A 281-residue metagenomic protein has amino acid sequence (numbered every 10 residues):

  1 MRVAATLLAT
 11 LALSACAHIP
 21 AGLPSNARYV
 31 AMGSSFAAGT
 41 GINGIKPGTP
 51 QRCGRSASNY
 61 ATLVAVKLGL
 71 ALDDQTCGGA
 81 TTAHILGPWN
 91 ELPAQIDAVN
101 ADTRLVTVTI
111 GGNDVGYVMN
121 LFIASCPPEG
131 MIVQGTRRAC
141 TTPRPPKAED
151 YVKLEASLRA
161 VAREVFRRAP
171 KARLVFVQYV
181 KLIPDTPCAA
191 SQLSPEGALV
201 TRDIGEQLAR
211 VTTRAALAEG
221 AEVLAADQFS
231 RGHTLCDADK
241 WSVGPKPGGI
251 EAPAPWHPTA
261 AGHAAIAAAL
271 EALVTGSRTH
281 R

Functional and structural regions predicted by a protein language model:
M1-L7: Sec-dependent signal peptide recognition, specifically the positively charged N-region followed immediately by
S14-A15: C-terminal motif of bacterial Sec signal peptides marking the signal peptidase cleavage site
I19-G78, I96-D97, S125-M131: Serine-esterase "nucleophile elbow" of acetyl-processing enzymes
R28-M32, A37, L72-T76, R104-T109 (+3 more regions): Structural recognition of the beta-strand scaffold that forms the well-ordered cores of secreted hydrolase catalytic
T40, G87-D150: Oxyanion-hole/transition-state-stabilizing segment in secreted/luminal serine hydrolases and related acyltransferases
A80-I96, L235-I250: Charged, often glycine-rich, active-site loop that binds/positions anionic groups
L105-V108, G130-F166, V175, Y179-V223: Conserved N-terminal glycine/acidic-rich loop preference
Y179-R281: Catalytic His-Asp segment of secreted/periplasmic serine-dependent ester chemistry enzymes
